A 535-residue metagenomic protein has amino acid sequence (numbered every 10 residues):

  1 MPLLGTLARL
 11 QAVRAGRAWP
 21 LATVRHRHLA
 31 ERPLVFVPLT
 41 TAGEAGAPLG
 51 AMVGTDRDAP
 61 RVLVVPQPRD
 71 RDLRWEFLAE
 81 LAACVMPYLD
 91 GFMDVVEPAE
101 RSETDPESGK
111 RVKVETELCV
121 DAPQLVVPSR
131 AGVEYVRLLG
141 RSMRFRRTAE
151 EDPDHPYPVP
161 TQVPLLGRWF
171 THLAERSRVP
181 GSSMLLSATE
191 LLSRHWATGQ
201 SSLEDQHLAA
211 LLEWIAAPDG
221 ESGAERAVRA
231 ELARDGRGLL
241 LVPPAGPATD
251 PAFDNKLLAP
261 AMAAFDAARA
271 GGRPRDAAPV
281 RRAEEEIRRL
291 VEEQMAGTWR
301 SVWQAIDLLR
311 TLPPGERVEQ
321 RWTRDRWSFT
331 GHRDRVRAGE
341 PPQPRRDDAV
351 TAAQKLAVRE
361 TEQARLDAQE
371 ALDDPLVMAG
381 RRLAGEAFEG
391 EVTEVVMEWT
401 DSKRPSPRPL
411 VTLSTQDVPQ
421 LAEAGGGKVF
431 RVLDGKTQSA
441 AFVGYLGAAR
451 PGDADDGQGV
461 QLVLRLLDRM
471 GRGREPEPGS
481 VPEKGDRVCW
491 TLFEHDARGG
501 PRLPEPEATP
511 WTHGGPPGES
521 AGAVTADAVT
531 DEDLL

Functional and structural regions predicted by a protein language model:
M1-A122, Y135, R141-G181, L185-L186 (+3 more regions): Long, charged/polar, low-complexity intrinsically disordered N-terminal extensions that precede catalytic
L34-F36, P48-A51, L125, V136-G140 (+6 more regions): Generic preference for hydrophobic/aromatic residues in regular secondary structure cores
V37-A42, Q67, V127-R130, T415-Q416 (+1 more regions): Structural motif
A42-P48, D58-V62, G132-R137, V418-E423 (+2 more regions): Short, surface-exposed beta-strand/loop "edge" segments at domain boundaries and coil↔beta transitions
K110, R381-L467: Secondary-structure-rich domain cores
V114-P128, V133-P341, K428, G435-V463 (+1 more regions): Alpha-helical structural signal
A277-A422: Accessory interdomain/linker segments of ATP-dependent helicases and helicase-like nucleic-acid enzymes that mediate
E423, V429-V432, Q438-L535: C-terminal effector modules of nucleic-acid-centric enzymes and ribosome-associated factors
